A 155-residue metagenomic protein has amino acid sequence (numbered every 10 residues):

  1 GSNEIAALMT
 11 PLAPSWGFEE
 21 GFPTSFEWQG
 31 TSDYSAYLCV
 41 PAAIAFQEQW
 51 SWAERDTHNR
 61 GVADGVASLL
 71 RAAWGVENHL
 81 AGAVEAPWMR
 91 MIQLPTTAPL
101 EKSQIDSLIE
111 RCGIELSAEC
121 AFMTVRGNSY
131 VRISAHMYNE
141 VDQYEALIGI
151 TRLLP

Functional and structural regions predicted by a protein language model:
G1-P155: Pyridoxal 5′-phosphate
